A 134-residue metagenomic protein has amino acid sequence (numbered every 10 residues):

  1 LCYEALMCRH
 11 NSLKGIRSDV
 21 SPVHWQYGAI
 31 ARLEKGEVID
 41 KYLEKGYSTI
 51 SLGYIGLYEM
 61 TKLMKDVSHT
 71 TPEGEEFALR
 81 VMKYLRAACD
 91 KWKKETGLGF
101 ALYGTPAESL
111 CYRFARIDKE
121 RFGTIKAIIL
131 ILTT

Functional and structural regions predicted by a protein language model:
L1-L63: Structured mid-domain segments that build the active-site/substrate or prosthetic-cofactor binding neighborhood
C8, Y84-G99: A structural motif corresponding to the C-terminal end of an alpha-helix and its immediate exit/capping segment
S12-Q26, P72-E75, K94-P106: Short, glycine/acidic-rich hinge or "gate" loops at secondary-structure transitions that mediate conformational
W25-R32, M82-A88, E108-A115: Eukaryote-specific, cytoplasm-facing alpha-helical/coiled-coil scaffolding segments in long proteins
L43, Y47, S68-E75: Short, charged/polar micro-motifs that form catalytic or ligand-binding hotspots
Y58, D66-S68, E108-R113: Flexible loop/turn segments at secondary-structure boundaries
T70-C89: Short secondary-structure subsegments characteristic of cysteine-rich extracellular domains
K93-T134: Extended amphipathic alpha-helical segments with heptad-repeat/coiled-coil character used for oligomerization, fusion
